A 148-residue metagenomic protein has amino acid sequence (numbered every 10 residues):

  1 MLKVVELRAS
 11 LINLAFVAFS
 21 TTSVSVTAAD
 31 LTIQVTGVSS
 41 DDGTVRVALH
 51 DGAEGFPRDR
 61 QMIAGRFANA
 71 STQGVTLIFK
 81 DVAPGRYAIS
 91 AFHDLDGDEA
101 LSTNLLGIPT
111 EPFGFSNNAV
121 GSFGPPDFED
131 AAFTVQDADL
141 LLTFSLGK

Functional and structural regions predicted by a protein language model:
L2-L14: Bacterial N-terminal signal peptides that target proteins for export
A18-V24: N-terminal signal peptide c-region/cleavage motif recognized by signal peptidases
L31-G37, V47, F144: A short, amphipathic beta-strand motif
G37, F79-D81: Short, flexible loop/turn segments at beta-strand junctions in immunoglobulin-like and fibronectin type III
S40, A83-P84: Surface-exposed loops/turns
Q73-L77, E129-A131, L140-L142: Short strand-edge motifs at loop-to-beta-strand transitions and within beta-strands of extracellular beta-rich domains
G85-A91: A short tyrosine-centered beta-strand micro-motif
L95-S102: Acidic, glycine-anchored loop motifs typical of Ca2+
